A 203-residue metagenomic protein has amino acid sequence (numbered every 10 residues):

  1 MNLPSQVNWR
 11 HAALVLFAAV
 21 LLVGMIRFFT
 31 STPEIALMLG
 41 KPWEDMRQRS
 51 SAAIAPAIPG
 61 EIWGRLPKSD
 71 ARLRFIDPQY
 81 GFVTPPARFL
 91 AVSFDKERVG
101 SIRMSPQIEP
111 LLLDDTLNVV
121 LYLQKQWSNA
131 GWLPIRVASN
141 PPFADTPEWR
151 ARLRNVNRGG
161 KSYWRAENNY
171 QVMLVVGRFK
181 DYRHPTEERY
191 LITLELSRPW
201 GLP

Functional and structural regions predicted by a protein language model:
M1: SF2 helicase/translocase NTPase motor core, specifically the RecA-like lobe 1 inter-motif segment between Walker
P4, R10-H11, F17-R98, S105-P106: N-terminal leader/targeting segments
V15, S51, A55, F94 (+5 more regions): Generic alpha-helix signal with a bias toward terminal, lower-confidence helices and secondary-structure junctions
G60, R65-D95, P147-P203: Long, continuous compositionally biased terminal/linker segments
R88-G159: Long, charged/polar, surface-exposed segments that mediate recognition or autoinhibition
